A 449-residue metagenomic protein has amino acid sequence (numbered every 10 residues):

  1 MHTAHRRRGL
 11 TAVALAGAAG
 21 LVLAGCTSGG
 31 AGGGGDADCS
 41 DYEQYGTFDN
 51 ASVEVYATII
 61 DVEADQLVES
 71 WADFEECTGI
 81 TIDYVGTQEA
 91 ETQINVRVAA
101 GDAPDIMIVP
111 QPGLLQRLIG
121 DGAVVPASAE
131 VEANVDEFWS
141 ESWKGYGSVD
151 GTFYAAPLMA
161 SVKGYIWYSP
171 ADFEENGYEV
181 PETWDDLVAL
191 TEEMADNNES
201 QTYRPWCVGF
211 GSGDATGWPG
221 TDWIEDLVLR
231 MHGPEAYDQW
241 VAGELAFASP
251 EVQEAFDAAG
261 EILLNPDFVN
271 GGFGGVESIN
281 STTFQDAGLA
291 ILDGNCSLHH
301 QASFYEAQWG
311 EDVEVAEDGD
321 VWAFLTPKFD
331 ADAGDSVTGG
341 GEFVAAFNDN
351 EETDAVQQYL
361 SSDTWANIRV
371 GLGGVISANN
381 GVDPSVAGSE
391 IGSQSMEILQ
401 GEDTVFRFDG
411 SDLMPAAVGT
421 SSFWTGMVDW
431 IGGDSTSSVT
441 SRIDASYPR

Functional and structural regions predicted by a protein language model:
H2-L15, C26-Q116, S437-S438, A445-R449: Conserved N-terminal structural module of periplasmic/extracytoplasmic solute-binding proteins
D38-G46, P112-G164: Hinge/lid segment of periplasmic solute-binding proteins
D73-E141, A171-E182, L289-A290, S297-L298: Extracytoplasmic "Venus flytrap"/periplasmic binding protein-like
Y154-L158, V188-L245: Extracytoplasmic/periplasmic solute-binding protein
E174, D196, Q400-R449: Conserved C-terminal helix/tail region of periplasmic/extracytoplasmic solute-binding proteins
N176, Q301-F304, E311-V375: Extracytoplasmic/periplasmic substrate-recognition and gating elements
V241-E277: Glycine-centered hinge/linker elements that transmit conformational signals in sensory and ligand-binding systems
V370-S421: Long, aromatic- and glycine/proline-rich binding clefts that accommodate carbohydrate-like moieties
